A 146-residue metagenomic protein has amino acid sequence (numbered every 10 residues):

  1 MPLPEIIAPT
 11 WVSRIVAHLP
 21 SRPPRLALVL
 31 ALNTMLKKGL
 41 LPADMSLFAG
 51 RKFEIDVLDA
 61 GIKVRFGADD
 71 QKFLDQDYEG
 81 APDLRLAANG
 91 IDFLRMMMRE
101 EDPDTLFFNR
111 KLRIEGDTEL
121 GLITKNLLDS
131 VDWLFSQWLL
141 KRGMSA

Functional and structural regions predicted by a protein language model:
M1-A146: Feature captures hydrophobic
